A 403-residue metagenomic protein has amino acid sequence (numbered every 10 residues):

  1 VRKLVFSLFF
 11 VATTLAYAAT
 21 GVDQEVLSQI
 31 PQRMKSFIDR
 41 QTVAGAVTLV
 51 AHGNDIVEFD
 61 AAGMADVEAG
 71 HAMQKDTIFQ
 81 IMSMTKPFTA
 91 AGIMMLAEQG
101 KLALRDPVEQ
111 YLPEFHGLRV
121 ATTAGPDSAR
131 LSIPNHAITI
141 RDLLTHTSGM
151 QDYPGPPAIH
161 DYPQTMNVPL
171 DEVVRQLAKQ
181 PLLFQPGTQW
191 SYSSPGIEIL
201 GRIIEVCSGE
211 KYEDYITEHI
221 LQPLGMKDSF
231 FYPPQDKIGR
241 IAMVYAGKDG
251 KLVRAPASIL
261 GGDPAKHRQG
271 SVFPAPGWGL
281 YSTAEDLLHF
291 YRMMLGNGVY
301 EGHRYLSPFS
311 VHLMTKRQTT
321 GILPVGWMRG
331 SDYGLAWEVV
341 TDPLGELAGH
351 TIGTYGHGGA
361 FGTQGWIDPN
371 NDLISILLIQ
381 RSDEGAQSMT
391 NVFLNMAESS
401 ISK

Functional and structural regions predicted by a protein language model:
V1-L4: Positively charged n-region of N-terminal signal peptides that target proteins for export
F10-A18: Hydrophobic h-region of N-terminal signal peptides that target proteins for export in Gram-negative bacteria
G21-I81, K101-A103, G117-P126, S399: Short, conserved catalytic-motif segment at the N-terminal edge
S28-K35, N54, F79-V108, H116 (+3 more regions): Active-site SXXK
G63-A65, I259, R381: A generic structural motif
G117-I352: Short, surface-exposed loop or secondary-structure junction motifs that flank catalytic or metal-binding residues
G365-W366, D372-R381: Short, well-ordered beta-strand elements
D383-S402: Generic C-terminus detector
